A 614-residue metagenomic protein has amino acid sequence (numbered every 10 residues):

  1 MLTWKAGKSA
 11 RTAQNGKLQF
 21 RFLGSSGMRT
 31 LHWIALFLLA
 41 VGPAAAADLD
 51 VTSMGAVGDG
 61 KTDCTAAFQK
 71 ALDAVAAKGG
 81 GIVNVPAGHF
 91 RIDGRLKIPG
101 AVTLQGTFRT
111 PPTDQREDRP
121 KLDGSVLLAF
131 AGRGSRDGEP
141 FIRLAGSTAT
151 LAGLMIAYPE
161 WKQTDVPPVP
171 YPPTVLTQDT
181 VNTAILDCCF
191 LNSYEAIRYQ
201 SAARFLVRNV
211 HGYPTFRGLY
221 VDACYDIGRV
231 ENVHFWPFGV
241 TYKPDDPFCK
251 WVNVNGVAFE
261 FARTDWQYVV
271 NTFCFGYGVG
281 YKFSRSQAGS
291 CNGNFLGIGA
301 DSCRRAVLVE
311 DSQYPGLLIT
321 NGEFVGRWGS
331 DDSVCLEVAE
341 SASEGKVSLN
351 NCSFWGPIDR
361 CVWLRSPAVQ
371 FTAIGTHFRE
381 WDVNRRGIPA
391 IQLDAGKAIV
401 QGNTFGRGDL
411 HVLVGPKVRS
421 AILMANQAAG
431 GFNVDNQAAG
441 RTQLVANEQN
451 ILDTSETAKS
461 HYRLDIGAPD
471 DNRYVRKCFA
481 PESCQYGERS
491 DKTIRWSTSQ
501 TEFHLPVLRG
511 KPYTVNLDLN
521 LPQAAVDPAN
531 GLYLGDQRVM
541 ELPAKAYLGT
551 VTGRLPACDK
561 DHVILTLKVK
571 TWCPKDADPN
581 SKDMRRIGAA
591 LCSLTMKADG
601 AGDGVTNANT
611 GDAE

Functional and structural regions predicted by a protein language model:
D48, G80-I82, A87-H89, R95 (+27 more regions): Detector for repetitive beta-architecture
V51-P86: Acidic Gly/Asp/Thr-rich repetitive segments characteristic of extracellular carbohydrate-active and adhesion proteins
Q69-K78, F90-Q105, P111-A152, A157-N182 (+5 more regions): Extracellular beta-strand-rich solenoid/capping regions of secreted or surface-exposed proteins that bind or remodel
L72-A76, R91-G100, D114-E117, P140-R143 (+11 more regions): Short, T/G/N/S-enriched strand-turn elements that build extracellular solenoid repeat scaffolds
R109-R136, G153-P173, V230-V257, S284-S286 (+2 more regions): Acidic/polar low-complexity surface segments
P111-P112, Y158, Q163, L191-N192 (+20 more regions): Residues in short coils/turns that link rungs of repeat/solenoid architectures in beta-rich domains
T150-V254: Right-handed parallel beta-helix
N450-P512, D518-D527, W572-E614: Glycan-recognition and processing domains
